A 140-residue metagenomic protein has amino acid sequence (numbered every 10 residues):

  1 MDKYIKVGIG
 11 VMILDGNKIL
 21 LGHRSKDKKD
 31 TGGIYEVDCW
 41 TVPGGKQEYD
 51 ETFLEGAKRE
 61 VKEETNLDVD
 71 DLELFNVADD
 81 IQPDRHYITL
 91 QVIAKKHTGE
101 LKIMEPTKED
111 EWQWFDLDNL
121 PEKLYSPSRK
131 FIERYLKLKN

Functional and structural regions predicted by a protein language model:
M1-L21, P43-K46, V77, I93: Conserved N-terminal beta-strand and adjoining loop/helix that marks the start of the Nudix/MutT-like hydrolase domain
K3, D80-D84, P106-T107: A short beta-turn/loop motif at secondary-structure boundaries
K3-I5, D38, D70, H86-I88: Residue-level preference for beta-strand/loop junctions
I13, Q91-K95, W114-D116: Short, well-ordered beta-strand micro-motif
K18-E63: Conserved Nudix-box catalytic region and its N-terminal flanking loop in Nudix hydrolases and closely related
W40, I103-R134: NUDIX/MutT-family hydrolases
D68-N76: A short coil-to-beta-strand element that immediately follows conserved catalytic motifs
A78-L101, R134-Y135: Active-site-adjacent beta-strand/loop module that shapes the phosphate/pyrophosphate-binding cleft
